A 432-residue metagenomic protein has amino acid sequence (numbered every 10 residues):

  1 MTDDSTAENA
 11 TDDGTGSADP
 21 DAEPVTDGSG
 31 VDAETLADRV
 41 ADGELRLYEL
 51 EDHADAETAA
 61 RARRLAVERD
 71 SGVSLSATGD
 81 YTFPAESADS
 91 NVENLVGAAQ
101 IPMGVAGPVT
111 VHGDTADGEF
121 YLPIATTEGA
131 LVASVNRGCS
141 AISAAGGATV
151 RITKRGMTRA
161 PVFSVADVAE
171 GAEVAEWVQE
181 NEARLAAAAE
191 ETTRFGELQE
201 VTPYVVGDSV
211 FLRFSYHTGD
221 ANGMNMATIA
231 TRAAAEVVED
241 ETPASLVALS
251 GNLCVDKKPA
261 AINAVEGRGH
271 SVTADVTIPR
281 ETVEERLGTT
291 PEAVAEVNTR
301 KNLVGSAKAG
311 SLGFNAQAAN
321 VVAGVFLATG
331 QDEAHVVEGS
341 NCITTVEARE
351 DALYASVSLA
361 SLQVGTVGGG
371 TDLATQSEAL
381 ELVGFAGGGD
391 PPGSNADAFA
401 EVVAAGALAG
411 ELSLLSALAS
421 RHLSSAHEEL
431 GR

Functional and structural regions predicted by a protein language model:
M1-A62, A148-R151, A426, R432: Haloarchaeal acidic low-complexity proteome signature biased toward cell-envelope/secretome components but also
V31-Q100: N-terminal, Lys/Arg-enriched amphipathic/low-complexity engagement segments that precede the first folded domain
A77-T78, T192-P203, E241-N252, V294-N298 (+4 more regions): Flexible, glycine/charged-enriched surface loops at secondary-structure junctions
Y81-T82, L95-V96, A175, M224 (+5 more regions): Hydrophobic alpha-helical scaffolding
G97-A133, T218-A227, S306-G330, A407-A419: Conserved phosphate/anionic-ligand binding catalytic regions in large, soluble enzymes, centered on
A99, G104-V205, L212: Small-residue-rich
D220-D372: Glycine-rich anion/phosphate-binding loop at the beta-strand->alpha-helix junction
Y354-R432: Internal helix-turn-beta structural module
